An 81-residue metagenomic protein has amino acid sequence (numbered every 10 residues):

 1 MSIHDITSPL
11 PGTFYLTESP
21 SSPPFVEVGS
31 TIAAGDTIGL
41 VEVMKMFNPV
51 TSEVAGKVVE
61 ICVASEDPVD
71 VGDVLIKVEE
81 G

Functional and structural regions predicted by a protein language model:
M1-L40, A55, G81: Acidic, low-complexity mobile loops and tails
I3, E60, A64-S65: Generic detector of contiguous secondary-structure segments
S8, M44-N48, V69: Flexible, active-site-adjacent loop/turn segments at secondary-structure boundaries
P9, E53, V63, V69: Short, acidic, Ser/Thr-enriched surface-loop or helix-capping motifs
S19, V43, P49-S52, V63 (+1 more regions): Short, conserved catalytic or interaction motifs in soluble domains
G29-I38, V43, E66-L75: A structural signal for short beta-strand/turn segments enriched in small hydrophobics and glycine
